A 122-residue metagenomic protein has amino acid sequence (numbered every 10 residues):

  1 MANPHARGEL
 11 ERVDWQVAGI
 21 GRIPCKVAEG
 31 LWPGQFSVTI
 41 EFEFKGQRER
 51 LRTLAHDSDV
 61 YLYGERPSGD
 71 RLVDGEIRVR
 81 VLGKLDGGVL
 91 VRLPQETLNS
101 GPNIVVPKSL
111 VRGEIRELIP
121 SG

Functional and structural regions predicted by a protein language model:
A2-P4: Intrinsic N-terminal pre-sequences and regulatory tails
L10-L110: Basic/aromatic-rich interaction segments and small domains that mediate binding to polyanionic partners
R112-G122: Short, charged, intrinsically disordered terminal tails
